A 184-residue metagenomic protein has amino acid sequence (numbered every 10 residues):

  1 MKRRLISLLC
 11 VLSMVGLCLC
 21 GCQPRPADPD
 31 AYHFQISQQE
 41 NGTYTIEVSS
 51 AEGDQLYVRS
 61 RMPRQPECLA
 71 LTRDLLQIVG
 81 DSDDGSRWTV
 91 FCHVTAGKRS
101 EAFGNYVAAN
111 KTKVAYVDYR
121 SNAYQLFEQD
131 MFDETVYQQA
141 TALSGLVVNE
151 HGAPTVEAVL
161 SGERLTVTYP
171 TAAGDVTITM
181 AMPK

Functional and structural regions predicted by a protein language model:
M1-L9: Bacterial N-terminal signal peptides that target proteins for export
K2-R3, P24, Y137: Short, intrinsically disordered low-complexity segments
L12-G16: Alpha-helical transmembrane segments
L17-G21: C-terminal motif of bacterial Sec signal peptides marking the signal peptidase cleavage site
C22-D83: Terminal domain-start segments
D30-Q38, T72-D84, N110-R120, V156-E157 (+1 more regions): Short beta-strand elements that form the blades of beta-propeller/WD-repeat-like and other beta-sheet-rich scaffold
G42-S60, D83-A102, Y124-V147, A172-K184: Surface-exposed loop/turn elements that mediate protein-protein interactions on large endomembrane-trafficking
M62-L71, E101-K113, L146-A158: Repeated scaffold domains used in trafficking and secretory/extracellular systems, primarily beta-propellers
